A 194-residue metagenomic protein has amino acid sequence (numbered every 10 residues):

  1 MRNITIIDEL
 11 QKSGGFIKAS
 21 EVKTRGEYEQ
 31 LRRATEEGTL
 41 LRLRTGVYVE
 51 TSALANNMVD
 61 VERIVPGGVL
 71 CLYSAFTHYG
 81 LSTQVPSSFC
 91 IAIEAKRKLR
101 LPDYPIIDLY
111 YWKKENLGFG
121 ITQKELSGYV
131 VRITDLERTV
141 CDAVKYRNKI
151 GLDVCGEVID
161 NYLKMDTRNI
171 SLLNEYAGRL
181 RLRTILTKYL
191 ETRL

Functional and structural regions predicted by a protein language model:
M1-T5, I64: Short alpha-helical segments that sit at the start of domains
I4, Y28-E29: Residue-level marker for well-ordered alpha-helical positions
E9, S13-E21, Q30, T35 (+1 more regions): Nucleic-acid-binding surface
R25: Basic (Lys/Arg-enriched) interaction patch that binds polyanionic ligands
E37-T45: A short, conserved structural fragment
